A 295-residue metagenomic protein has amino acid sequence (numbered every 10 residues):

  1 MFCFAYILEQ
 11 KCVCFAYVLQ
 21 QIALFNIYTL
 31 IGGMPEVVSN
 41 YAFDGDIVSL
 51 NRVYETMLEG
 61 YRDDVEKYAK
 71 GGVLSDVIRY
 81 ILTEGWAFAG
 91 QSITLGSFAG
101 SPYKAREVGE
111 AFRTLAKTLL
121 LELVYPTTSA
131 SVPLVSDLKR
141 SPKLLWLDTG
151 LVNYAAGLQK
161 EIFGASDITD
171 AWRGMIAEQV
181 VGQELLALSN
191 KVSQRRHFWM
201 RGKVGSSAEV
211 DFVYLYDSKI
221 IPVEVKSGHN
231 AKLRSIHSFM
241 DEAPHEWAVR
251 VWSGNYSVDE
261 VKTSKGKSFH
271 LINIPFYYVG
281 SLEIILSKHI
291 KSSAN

Functional and structural regions predicted by a protein language model:
M1, V181, L185, V210-H229 (+1 more regions): Conserved catalytic cores of phosphodiester-cleaving nucleases, focusing on short active-site segments
M1-G33: Amphipathic alpha-helical segments of the small helical/lid subdomains adjacent to P-loop NTPase cores
Q21, V108, S206, K232-S235: Amphipathic coiled-coil/heptad-repeat helices and related helical stalk/stem segments that mediate oligomerization
I27-T29, M34, V38-E209, Y214: Accessory nucleic acid-recognition modules appended to NTPase machines
T29, L145, V223, W247-V251: Hydrophobic/aromatic beta-strand patches that form the interior of the parallel beta-sheet core in alpha/beta enzyme
S227-L271: Catalytic cores of nucleic-acid endonucleases
N255-N295: Domain-level recognition of nuclease-like catalytic cores that cleave nucleotide substrates
